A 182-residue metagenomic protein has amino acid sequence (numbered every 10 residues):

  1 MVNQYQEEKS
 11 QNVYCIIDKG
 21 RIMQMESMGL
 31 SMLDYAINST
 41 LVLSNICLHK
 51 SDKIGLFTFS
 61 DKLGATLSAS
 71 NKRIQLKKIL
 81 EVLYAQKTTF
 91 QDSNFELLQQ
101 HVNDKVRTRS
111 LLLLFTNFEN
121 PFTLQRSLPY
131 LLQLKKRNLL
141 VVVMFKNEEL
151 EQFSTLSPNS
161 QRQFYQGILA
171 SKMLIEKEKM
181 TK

Functional and structural regions predicted by a protein language model:
M1-I74, R109-L114, P129, M180: An amphipathic, basic-hydrophobic helix/alpha-beta surface used to engage anionic, phosphate-rich ligands or surfaces
I17-K19, V102, R109-Y130, L140-F145: DG-centered beta-turn motif at the end of beta-strands
M28-M32, Q86-F90, L113-F122, Y130 (+1 more regions): Short, contiguous acidic/charged loop-to-helix segments that flank catalytic cores in large enzymes
G29, L33, A69, D92-E96 (+3 more regions): Conserved phosphate/pyrophosphate-binding and hydrolysis machinery centered on Walker-type P-loop NTPases, extending
K50, Q86, T108-R109, R137: Structured helix-beta-strand junction loops
A65-N94: Short, charged loop segments at secondary-structure junctions
F90-Q99, K172-I175: A general structural motif
F122, R126-K182: Von Willebrand factor type A / integrin I
